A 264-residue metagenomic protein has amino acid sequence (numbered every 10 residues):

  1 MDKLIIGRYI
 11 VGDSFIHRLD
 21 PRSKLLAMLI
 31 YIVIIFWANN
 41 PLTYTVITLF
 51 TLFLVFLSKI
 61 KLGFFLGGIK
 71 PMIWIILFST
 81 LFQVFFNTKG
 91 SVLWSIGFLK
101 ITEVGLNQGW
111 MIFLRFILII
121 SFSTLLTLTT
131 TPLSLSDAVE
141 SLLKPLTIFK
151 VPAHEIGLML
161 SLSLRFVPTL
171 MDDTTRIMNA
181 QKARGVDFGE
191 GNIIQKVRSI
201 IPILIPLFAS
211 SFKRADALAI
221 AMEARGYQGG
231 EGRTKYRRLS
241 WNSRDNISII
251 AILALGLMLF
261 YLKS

Functional and structural regions predicted by a protein language model:
M1-T43, I47-S58, S141-V151, E155-L158 (+2 more regions): Transmembrane alpha-helix interface motif
D13, F36, I60-F64, I96 (+4 more regions): Membrane-helix interfacial "entry" motifs
K24, G63-I73, D245-S248: Alpha-helical transmembrane segments and their helix-start/interface "positive-inside/aromatic belt" motifs in integral
N40, Y44, K59-G63, N87-S95 (+2 more regions): Transmembrane helix-loop junctions in multipass membrane proteins, especially transporters and channels
L49-F56, I69-L77: Small-residue-enriched core segments of transmembrane alpha-helices in multipass membrane transport and channel
G68-M72, I76, F113, I117 (+4 more regions): Loop-to-transmembrane-helix entry motif
M72-V186: Juxtamembrane/interface alpha-helical elements of multi-pass membrane proteins
